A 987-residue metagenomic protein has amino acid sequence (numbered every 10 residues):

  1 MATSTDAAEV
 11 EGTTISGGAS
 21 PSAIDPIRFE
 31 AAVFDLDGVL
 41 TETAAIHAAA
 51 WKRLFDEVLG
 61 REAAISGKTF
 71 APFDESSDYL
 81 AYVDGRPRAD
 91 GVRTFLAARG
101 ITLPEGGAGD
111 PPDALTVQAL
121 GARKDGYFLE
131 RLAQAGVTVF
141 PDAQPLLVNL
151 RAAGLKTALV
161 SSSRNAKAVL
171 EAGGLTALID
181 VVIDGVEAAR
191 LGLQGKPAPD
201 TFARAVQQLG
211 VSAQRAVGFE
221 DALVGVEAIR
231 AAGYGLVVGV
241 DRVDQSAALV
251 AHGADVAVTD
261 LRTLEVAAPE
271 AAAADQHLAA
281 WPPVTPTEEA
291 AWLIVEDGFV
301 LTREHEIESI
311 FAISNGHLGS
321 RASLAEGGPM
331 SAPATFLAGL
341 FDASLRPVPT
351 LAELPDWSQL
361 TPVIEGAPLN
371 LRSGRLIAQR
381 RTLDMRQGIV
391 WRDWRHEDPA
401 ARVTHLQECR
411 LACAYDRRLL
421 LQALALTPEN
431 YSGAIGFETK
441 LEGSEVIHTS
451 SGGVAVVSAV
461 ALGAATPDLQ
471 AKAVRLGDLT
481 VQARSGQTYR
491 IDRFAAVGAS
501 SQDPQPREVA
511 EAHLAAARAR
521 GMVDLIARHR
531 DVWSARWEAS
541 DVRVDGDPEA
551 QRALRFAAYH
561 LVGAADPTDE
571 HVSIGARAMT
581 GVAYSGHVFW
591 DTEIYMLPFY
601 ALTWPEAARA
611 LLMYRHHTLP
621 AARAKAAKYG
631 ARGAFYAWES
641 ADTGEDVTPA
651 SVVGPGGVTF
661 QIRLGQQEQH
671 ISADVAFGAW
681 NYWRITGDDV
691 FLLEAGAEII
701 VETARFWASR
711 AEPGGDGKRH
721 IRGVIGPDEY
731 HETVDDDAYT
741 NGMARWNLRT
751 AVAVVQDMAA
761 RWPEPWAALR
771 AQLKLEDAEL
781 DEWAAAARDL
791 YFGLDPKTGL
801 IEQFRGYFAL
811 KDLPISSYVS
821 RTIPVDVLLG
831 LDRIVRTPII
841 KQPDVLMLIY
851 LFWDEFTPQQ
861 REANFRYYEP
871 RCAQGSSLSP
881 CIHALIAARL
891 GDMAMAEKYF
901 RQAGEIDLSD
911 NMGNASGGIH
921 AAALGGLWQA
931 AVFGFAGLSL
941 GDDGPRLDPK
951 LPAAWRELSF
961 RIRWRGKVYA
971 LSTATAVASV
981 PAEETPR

Functional and structural regions predicted by a protein language model:
D25-P141, N149-A152: N-terminal helical cap/lid subdomain that shapes the substrate entry/recognition surface in HAD-like hydrolases
V137-T138, L155, V160, R164-V217 (+3 more regions): Substrate-recognition "cap/lid" segment bordering the active-site pocket of phosphatases
A279-I313, H317-Y584, L829-R833, S979 (+1 more regions): Acidic/polar, glycine-enriched structural segments that form the non-catalytic walls/loops of the carbohydrate-binding
A291, R303-L337, Y595, T643 (+5 more regions): C-terminal capping/lid segments that line or modulate ligand- or cofactor-binding pockets
G339-L340, S344-H405, P858-F865, E869 (+1 more regions): Non-catalytic C-terminal accessory modules of carbohydrate-active enzymes
A565-T580, E606-F677, W683, V690-E694 (+3 more regions): Helix-terminus loop motifs that line ligand-binding clefts
T580-V588, W638-I685, D689-E694, R705-A784 (+1 more regions): The feature captures the catalytic groove of carbohydrate-active enzymes
F589-T618, E668, R749, Q756 (+2 more regions): Active-site core of glycosidic bond-cleaving carbohydrate-active enzymes
